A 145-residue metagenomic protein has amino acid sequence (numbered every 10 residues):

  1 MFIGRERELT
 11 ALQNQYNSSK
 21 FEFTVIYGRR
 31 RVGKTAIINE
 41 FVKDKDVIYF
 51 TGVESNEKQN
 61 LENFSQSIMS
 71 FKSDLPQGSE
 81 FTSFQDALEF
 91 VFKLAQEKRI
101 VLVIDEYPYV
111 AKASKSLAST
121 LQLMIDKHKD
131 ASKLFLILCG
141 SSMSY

Functional and structural regions predicted by a protein language model:
M1-Y145: Phosphate-binding site recognition
